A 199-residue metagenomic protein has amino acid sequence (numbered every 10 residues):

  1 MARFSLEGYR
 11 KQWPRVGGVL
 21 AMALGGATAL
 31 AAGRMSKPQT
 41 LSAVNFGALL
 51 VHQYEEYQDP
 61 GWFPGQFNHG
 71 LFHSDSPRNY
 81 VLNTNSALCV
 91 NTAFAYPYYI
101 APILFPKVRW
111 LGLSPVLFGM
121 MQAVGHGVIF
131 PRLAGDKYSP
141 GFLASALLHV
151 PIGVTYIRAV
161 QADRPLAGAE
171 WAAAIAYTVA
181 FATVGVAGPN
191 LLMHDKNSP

Functional and structural regions predicted by a protein language model:
M1-P199: Short amphipathic, positively biased membrane-proximal segments that drive organelle/inner-membrane targeting
